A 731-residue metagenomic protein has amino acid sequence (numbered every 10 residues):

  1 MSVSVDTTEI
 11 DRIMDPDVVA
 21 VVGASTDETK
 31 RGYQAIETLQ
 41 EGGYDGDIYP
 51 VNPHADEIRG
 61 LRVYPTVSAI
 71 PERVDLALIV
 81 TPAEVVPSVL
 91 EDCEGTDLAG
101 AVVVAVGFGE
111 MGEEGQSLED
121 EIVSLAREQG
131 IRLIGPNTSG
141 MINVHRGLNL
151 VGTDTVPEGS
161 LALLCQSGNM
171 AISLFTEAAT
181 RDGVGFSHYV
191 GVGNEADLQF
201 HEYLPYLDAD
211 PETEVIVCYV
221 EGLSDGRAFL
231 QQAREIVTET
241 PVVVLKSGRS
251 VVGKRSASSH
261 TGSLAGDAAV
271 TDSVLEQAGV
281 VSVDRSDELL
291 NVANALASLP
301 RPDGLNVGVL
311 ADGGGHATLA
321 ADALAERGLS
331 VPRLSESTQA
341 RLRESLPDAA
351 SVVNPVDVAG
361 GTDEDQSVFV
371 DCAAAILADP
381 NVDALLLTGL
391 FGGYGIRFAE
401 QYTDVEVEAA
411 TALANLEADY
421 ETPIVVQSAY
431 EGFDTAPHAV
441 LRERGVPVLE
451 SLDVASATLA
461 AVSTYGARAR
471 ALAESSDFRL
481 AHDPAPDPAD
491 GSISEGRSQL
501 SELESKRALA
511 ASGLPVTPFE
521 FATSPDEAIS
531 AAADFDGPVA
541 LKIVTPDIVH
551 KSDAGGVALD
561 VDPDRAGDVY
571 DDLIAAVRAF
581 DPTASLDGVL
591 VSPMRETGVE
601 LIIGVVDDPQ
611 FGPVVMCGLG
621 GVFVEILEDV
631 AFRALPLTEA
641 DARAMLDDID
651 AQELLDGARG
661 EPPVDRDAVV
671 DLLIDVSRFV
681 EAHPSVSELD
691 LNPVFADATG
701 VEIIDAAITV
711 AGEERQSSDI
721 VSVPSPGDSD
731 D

Functional and structural regions predicted by a protein language model:
M1-D731: Catalytic-core regions of core metabolic enzymes, especially those transforming organic acids/acyl-group intermediates
